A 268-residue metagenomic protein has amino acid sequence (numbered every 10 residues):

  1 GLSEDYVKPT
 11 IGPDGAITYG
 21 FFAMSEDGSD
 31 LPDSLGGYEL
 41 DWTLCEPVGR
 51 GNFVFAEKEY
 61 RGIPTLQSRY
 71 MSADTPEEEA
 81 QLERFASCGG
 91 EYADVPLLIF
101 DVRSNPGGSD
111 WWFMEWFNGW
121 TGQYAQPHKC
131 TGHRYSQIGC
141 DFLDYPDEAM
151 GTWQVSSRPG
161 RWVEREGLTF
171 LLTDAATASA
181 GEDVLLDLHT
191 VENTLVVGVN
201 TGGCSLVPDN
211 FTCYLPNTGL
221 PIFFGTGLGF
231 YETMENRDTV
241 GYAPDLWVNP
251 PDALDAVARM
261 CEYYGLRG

Functional and structural regions predicted by a protein language model:
G1-L98, V102-H128, L168, F211-P216 (+1 more regions): Flexible, low-complexity junctional segments that flank or bridge functional domains
Y70-D74, S104-D110, A175-S179, T201-S205 (+1 more regions): Solvent-exposed loop/turn segments at secondary-structure junctions within structured extracellular/periplasmic domains
A73-E79, P146-A149, T173-D174: Short, flexible loop segments at the rims of nucleotide/cofactor-binding pockets, characterized by
Q81-F85, V155-S156, A180-G181: Amphipathic coiled-coil/heptad-repeat helices and related helical stalk/stem segments that mediate oligomerization
P106-L168, V207-Y214, T226-F230, N236-D238: Gly/Ser/Thr-rich loop/hinge elements
R158-W162, T239-G268: Extracytoplasmic/peripheral linker and loop segments enriched in polar/acidic and small residues with frequent Thr/Pro
L168-T190, L195-G203: Extended C-terminal subregions enriched in glycine
V196-L254: BRCT (BRCA1 C-terminal) domain core and associated BRCT-interaction motifs
